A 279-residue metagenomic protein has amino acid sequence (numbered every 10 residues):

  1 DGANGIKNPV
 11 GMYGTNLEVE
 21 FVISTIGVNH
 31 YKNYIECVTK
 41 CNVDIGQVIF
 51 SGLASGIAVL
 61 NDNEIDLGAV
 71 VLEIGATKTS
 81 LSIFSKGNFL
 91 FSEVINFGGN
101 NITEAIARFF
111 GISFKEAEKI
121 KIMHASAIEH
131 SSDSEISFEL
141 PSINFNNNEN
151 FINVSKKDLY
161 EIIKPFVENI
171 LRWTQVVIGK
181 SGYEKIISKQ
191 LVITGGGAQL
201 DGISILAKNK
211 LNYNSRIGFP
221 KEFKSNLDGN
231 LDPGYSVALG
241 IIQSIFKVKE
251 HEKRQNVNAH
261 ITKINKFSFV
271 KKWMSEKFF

Functional and structural regions predicted by a protein language model:
D1-V70, N88-L90, S113-F114, I122-I163 (+3 more regions): Nucleotide/phosphate-binding catalytic cleft detector across ATP-hydrolyzing and phosphate-transferring enzymes
I26, S126-E129, I186-K210: Glycine-rich phosphate-binding loops at beta-strand->alpha-helix junctions
V38, E73, I106, T174 (+2 more regions): Residue-level signature of catalytic and energy-coupling elements of molecular machines, predominantly ATP/GTP-dependent
T39, E73, N169, V176 (+2 more regions): Extended, folded domain segments that form the structural surfaces/walls around functional sites
V71-K78, F84-G87, I95-N100, G195-A198: A short acidic Gly-Thr/Ser loop motif
N96-E118: A conserved active-site cap/scaffold subdomain adjacent to cofactor or substrate pockets
L171-Q190: Phosphate/pyrophosphate-binding loops at sites that engage ATP/ADP/AMP, CoA/4′-phosphopantetheine, polyphosphate
K210-A238: Conserved phosphate-binding/catalytic loops in two-lobed NTP-binding clefts
